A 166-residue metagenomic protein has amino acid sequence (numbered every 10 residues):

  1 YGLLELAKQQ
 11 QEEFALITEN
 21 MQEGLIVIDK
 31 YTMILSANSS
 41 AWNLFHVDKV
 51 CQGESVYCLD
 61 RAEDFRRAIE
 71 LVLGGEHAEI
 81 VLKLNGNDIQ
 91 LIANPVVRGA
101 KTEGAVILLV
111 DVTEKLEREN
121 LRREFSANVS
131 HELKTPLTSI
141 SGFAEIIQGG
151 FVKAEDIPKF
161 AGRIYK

Functional and structural regions predicted by a protein language model:
Y1-L16, E114-R118: Short, charged amphipathic alpha-helical "coupling" segments at sensory-output junctions in signaling proteins
E19, A127-H131: Conserved phosphoacceptor histidine of two-component systems
S36-F45: N-terminal capping loop/helix in small sensory signaling domains highlighted by a polar->aromatic N-x2-3-F motif
K49-E114: PAS-family sensory/regulatory modules and their coupling/dimerization elements
L116-A127: Sensory-domain boundary/capping and coupling elements
L133-E145: Short post-phosphohistidine helix in the DHp/HisKA domain of histidine kinases
Q148-E155: Short acidic helix/loop segment immediately C-terminal to the autophosphorylated histidine in two-component histidine
